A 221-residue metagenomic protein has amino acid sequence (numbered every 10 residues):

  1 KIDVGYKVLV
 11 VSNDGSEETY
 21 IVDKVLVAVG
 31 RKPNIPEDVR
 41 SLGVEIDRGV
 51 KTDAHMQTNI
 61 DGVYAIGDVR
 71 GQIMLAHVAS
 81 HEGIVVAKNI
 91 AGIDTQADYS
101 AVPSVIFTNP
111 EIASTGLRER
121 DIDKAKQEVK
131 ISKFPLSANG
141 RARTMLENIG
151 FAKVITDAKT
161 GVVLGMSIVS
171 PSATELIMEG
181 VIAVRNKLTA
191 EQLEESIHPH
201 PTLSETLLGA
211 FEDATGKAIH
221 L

Functional and structural regions predicted by a protein language model:
I2-T19, V25: Conserved beta-strand-loop-beta-strand element in the redox core of flavoprotein oxidoreductases
I2-Y6, I60, M145-G150: A short, glycine/Asx- and small/polar-enriched loop/turn that sits immediately N-terminal to a beta-strand
K7-V10, V44-K51, S137: Short gly/ser/thr-rich secondary-structure transition/capping motifs
S12, D53-A54, D157-A158: Short, acidic, Ser/Thr-enriched surface-loop or helix-capping motifs
T19-I90: FAD-site-proximal beta/loop scaffold in flavoenzymes
Y20, T58-D61, S100, Q127 (+1 more regions): Structured loop/turn residues at beta-strand edges in well-structured enzyme cores
G71, N89-G116, I197-P199: Active-site-proximal substrate-binding core of FAD-dependent oxidoreductases
F107-R118, D123-L221: Flexible, glycine-rich terminal cap/loop adjacent to redox cofactors in electron-transfer oxidoreductases
